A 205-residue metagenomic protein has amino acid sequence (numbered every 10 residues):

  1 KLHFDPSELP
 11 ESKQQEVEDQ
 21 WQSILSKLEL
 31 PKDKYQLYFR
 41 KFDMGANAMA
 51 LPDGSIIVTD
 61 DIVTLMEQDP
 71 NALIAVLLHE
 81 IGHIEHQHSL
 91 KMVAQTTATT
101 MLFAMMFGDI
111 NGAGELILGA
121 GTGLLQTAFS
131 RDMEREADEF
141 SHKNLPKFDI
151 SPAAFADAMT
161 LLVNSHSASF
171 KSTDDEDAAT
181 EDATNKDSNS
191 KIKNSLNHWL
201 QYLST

Functional and structural regions predicted by a protein language model:
K1-T205: A Zn2+-metalloprotease active-site environment signal
